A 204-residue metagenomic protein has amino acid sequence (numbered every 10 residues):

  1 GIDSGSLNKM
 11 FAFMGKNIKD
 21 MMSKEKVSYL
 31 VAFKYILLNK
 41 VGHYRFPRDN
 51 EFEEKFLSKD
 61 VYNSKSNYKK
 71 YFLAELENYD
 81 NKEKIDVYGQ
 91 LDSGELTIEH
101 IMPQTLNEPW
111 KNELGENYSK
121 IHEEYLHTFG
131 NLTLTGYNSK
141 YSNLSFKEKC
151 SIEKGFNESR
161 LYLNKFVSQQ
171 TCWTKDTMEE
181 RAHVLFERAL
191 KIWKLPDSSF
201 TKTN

Functional and structural regions predicted by a protein language model:
G1-N204: Flexible coil/loop and intrinsically disordered segments
